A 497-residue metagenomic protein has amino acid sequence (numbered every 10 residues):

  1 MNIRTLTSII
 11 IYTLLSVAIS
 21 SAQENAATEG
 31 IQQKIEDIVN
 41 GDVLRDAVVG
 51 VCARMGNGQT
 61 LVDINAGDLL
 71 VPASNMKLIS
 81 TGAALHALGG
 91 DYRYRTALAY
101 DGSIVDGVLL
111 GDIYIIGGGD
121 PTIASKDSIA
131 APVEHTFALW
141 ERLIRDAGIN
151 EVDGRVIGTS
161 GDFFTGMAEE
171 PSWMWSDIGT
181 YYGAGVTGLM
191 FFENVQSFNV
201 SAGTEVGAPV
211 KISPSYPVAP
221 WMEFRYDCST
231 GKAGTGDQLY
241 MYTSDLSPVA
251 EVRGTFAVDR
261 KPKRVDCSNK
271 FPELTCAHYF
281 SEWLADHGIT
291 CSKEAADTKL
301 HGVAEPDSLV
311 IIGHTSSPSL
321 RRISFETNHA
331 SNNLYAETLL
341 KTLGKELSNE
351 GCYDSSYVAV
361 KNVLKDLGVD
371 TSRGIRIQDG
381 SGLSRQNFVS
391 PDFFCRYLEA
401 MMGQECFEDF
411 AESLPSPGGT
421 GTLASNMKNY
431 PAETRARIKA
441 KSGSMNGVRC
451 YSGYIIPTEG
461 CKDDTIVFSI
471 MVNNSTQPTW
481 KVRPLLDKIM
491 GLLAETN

Functional and structural regions predicted by a protein language model:
M1-A26: Bacterial Sec-dependent N-terminal signal peptides
Q23-N57, V62-D68, R142-G148: Beta-lactamase-like hydrolase cores
E24-A27, Q33-I38, A87-S372, E495-T496: Conserved serine DD-peptidase/penicillin-binding transpeptidase domain and beta-lactam-recognizing active-site
V51-A53, T96-L98, S452: Short beta-strand scaffold segments in enzyme catalytic cores
T60-I64, H135, P318, A330 (+1 more regions): Small-residue-rich helix-loop
D63-A83, A87: Short active-site loop at a secondary-structure junction that contains or immediately precedes the catalytic residue(s)
D68, P121, N474-T476: A generic structural motif
